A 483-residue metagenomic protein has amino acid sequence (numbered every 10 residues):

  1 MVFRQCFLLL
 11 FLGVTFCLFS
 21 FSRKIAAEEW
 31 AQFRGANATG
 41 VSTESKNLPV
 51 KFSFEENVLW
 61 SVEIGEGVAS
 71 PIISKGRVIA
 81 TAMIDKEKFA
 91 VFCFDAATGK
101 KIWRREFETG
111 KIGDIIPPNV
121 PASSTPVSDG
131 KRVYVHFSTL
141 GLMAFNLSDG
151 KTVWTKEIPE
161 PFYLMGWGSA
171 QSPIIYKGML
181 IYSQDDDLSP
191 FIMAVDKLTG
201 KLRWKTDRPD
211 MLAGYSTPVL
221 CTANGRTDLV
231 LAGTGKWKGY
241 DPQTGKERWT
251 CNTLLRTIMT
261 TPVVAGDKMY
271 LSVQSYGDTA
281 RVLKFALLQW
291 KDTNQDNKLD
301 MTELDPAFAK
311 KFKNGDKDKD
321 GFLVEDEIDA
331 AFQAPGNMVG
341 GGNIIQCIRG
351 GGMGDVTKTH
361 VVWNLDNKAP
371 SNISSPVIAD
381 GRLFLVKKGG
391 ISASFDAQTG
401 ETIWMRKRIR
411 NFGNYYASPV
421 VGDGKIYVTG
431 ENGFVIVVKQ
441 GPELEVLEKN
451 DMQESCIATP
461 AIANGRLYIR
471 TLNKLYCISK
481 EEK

Functional and structural regions predicted by a protein language model:
M1-Q5: N-terminal secretory signal peptides that target proteins for export/translocation
F7-L8, N47: Intrinsically disordered, low-complexity segments enriched in glycine/proline and serine/threonine
L8-S20: Bacterial N-terminal signal peptides
R23-K483: Noncatalytic, solvent-exposed loop/strand surfaces of beta-propeller-type extracellular/periplasmic domains
